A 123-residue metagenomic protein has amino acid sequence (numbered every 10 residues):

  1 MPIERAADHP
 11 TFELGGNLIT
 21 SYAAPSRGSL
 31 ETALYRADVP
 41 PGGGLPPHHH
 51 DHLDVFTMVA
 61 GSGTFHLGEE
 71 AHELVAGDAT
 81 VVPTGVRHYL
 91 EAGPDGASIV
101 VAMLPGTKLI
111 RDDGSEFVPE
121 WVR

Functional and structural regions predicted by a protein language model:
M1-E31, G114-R123: A short, N-terminal "cap"/entry segment at the start of jelly-roll beta-barrel domains of the cupin/DSBH fold
T20-S21, L34-H50: Conserved short histidine dyad/triad with adjacent acidic residue
E31, H49-D51, A92-D95: Short glycine/proline-enriched turns and hinge-like loops at secondary-structure junctions
L53-D54, M58-G63, G68: Glycine- and acidic-residue-biased ligand/ion/polar-headgroup-sensing regions
E70-T84: Short acidic-glycine-tyrosine-enriched beta hairpin
T84-L109: Ligand-binding loop in jelly-roll beta-barrel domains
